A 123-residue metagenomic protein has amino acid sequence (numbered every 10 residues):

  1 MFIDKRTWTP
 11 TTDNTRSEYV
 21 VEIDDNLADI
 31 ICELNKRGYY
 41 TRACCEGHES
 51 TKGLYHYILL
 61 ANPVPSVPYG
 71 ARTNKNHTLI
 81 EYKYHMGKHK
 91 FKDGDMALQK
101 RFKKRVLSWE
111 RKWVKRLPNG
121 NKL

Functional and structural regions predicted by a protein language model:
M1-L123: Structured alpha/beta or helical-core interaction and ligand-binding surfaces enriched in interleaved
